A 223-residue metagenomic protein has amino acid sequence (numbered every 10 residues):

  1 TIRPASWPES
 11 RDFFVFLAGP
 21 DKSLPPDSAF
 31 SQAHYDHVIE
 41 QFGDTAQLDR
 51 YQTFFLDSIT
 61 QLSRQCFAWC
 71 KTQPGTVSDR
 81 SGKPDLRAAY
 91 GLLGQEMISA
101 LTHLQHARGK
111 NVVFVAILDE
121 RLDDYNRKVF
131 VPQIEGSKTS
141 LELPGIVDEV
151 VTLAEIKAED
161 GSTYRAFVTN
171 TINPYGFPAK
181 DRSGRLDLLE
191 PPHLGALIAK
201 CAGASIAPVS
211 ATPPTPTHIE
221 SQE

Functional and structural regions predicted by a protein language model:
T1-Q52, P191-E223: Basic, amphipathic N-terminal segments that precede the first structured/catalytic domain
I2, S10-L17, C66, Y90-L93 (+4 more regions): Generic hydrophobic, helix-prone segments enriched in Leu/Val/Ile
S10, F54-L56, L104, V150 (+1 more regions): Generic structural hydrophobic/aromatic packing signal, biased to beta-strands
F13-P20, L62-Q65, I146, V150-L153: Conserved, well-folded catalytic cores of nucleic-acid-processing and energy-transducing macromolecular machines
V15-P26, K71, E120-R121, E155-A158: Short regulatory "switch" loops immediately downstream of catalytic or recognition motifs within protein catalytic
D49-E142: P-loop NTPase motor core
P84-A88, P144-D148, S183-L186, I198-G203: Short C-terminal domain-edge/linker segments immediately following a structured domain
K110-P191: Phosphate-binding/switch region of NTP-binding enzymes
